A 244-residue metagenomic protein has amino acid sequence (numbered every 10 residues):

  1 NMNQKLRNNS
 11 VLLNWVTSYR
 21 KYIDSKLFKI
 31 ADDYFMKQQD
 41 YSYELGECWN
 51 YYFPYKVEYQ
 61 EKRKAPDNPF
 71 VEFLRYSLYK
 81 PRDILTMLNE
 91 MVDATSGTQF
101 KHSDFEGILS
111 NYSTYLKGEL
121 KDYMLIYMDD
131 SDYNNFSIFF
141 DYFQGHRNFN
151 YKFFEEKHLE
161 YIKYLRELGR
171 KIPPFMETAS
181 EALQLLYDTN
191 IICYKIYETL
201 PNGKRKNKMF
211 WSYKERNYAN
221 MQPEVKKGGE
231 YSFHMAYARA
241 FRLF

Functional and structural regions predicted by a protein language model:
N1-E61: The catalytic "switch" region of P-loop NTPases
Y51-F244: C-terminal leucine-rich, beta-strand-based interaction scaffolds used for sensing/assembly
